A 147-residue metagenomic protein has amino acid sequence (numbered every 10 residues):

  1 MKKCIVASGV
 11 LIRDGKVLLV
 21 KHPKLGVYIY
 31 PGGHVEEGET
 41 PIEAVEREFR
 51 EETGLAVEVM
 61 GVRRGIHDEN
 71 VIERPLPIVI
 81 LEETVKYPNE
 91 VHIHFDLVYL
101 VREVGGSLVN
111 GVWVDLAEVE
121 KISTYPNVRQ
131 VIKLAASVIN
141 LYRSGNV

Functional and structural regions predicted by a protein language model:
M1-Y30, V57-G61: N-terminal strand-loop-strand
G15, G33, R47, V114-A117: Structural detector for helix-capping/boundary residues
H22, H34, H92-H94: Histidine-centered active-site/metal-ligand motif
V27, D68, L108-V109: Short catalytic/ligand-binding loop motif for oxyanion handling, primarily in non-cytosolic enzymes, centered on
P31, V35-V71: The catalytic Nudix box helix
G54-G105: Active-site segment of metal-dependent pyrophosphate-handling enzymes, primarily the Nudix hydrolase catalytic core
D96-A135: NUDIX/MutT-family hydrolases
L134-Y142: C-terminal alpha-helix
